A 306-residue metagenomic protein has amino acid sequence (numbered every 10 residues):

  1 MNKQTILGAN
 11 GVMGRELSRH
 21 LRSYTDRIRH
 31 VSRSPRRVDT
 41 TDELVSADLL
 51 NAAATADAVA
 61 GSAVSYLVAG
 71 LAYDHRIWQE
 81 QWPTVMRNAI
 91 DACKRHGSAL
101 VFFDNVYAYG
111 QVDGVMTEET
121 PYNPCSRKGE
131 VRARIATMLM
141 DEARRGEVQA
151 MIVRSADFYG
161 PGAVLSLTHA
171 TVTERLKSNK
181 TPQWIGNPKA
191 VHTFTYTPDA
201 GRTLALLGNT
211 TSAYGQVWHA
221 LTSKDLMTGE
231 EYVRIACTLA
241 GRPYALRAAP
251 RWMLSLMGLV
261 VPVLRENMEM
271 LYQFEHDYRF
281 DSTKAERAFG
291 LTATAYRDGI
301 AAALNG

Functional and structural regions predicted by a protein language model:
M1-N2, T203-E266, S282, R287-G290 (+1 more regions): Mid/C-terminal beta-alpha module of Rossmann-like enzyme folds, strongest in SDR-family dehydrogenases/epimerases
Q4-Y24: N-terminal Rossmann NAD(P)H-binding glycine-rich loop of SDR-like oxidoreductase domains
H30-R37, F103: Short, polar loop motifs at secondary-structure junctions
R36-H96: NAD(P)H-binding glycine-rich loop region in Rossmannoid oxidoreductase-like domains and their noncatalytic homologs
Q79-P83, G114, C125-T137, S166-A170 (+4 more regions): Short-chain dehydrogenase/reductase
R87-A133, M151: Conserved Rossmann-fold NAD(P)-dependent oxidoreductase catalytic core, especially the SDR/UDP-sugar
N105, T137-G162: Conserved beta-loop-beta element that borders a ligand/cofactor-binding pocket
V164-T171, I185-G208, G215-H219: Substrate-positioning beta->alpha
